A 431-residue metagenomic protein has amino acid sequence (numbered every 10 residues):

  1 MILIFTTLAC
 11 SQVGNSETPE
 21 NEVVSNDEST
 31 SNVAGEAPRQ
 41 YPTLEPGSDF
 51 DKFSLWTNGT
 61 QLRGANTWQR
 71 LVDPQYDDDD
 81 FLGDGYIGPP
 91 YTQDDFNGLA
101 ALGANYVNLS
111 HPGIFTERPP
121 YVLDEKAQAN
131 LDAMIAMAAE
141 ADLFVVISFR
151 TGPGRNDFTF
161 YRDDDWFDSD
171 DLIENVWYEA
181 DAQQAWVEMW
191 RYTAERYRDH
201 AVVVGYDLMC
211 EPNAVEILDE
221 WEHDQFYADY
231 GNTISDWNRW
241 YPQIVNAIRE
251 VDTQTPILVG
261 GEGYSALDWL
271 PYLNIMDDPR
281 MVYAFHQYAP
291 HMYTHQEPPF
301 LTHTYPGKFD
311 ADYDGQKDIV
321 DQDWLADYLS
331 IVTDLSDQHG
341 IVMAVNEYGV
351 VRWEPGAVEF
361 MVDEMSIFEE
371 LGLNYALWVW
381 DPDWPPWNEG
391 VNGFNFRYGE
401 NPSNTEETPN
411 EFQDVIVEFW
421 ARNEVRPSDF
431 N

Functional and structural regions predicted by a protein language model:
T7-A9: C-terminal motif of bacterial Sec signal peptides marking the signal peptidase cleavage site
S11-P19: Bacterial lipoprotein signal-peptidase II cleavage site
T18-E36: Post-signal peptide N-terminal segment of mature Sec-exported envelope proteins
P38-P256, G261-W269, R280, W380-W384 (+1 more regions): Active-site mouth of glycoside hydrolases
R118-Y121, W177-E179, D224-T233, Y305-D321 (+1 more regions): Surface-exposed cleft-lining segments at the edges of enzyme active sites
I244, T255-Y328, T333-L335, G340-V342: Aromatic-lined glycan-binding groove of carbohydrate-active enzymes
D321-E400: Substrate-binding cleft of secreted/luminal carbohydrate-active enzymes
